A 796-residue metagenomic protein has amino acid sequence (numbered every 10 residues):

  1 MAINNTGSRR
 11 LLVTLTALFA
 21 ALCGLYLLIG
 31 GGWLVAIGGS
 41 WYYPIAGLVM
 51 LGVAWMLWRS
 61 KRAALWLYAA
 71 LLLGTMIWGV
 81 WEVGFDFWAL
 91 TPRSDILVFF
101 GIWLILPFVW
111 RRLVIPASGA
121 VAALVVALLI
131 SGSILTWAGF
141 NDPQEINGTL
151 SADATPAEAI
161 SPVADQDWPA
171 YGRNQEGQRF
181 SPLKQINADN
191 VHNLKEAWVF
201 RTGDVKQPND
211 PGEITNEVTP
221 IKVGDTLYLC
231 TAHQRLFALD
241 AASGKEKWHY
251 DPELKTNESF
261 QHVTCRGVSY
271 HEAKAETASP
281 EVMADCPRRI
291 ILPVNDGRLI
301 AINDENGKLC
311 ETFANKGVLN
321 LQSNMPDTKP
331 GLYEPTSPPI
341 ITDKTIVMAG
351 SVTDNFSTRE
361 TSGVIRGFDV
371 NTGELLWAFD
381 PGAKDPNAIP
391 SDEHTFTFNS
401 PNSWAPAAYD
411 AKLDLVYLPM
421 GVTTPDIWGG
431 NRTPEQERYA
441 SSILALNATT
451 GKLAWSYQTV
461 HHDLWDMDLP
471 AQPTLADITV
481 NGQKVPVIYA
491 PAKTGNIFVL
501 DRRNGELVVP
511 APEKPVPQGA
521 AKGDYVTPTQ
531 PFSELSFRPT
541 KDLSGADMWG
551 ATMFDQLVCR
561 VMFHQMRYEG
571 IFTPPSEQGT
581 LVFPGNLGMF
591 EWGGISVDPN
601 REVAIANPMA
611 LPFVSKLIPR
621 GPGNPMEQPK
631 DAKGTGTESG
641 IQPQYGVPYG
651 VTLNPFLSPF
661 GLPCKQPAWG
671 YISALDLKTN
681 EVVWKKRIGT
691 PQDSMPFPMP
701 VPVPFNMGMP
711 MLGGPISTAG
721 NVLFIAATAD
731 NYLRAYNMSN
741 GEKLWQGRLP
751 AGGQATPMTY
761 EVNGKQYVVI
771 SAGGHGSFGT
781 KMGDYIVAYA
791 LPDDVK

Functional and structural regions predicted by a protein language model:
M1-T149: Topology signature of small-to-medium multi-pass alpha-helical membrane proteins
F99-P116, A120-P143, A241-E246, T264-H271 (+5 more regions): Hydrophobic or amphipathic alpha-helical targeting/insertion segments
S133-P182, T529-R538, L543-F554, G636-E638: N-terminal pre-domain segments of enzymes
L135-D165, N187-V191, E196, F200 (+4 more regions): N-terminal amphipathic, basic-rich helices that act as targeting or association modules
W168-G172, E213-H233, F260-R298, G331-T358 (+10 more regions): Repeat-blade elements of multi-bladed beta-propeller folds
Q175-S181, D204-D210, F237, D426-I427 (+1 more regions): Short, solvent-exposed loop/turn elements at domain surfaces
H192-V205, L236-E258, H262, H271-E276 (+11 more regions): Extracytoplasmic/lumenal domain signature
R502, P574-P575, T580-P612, L617-P619: Segments forming glycine/polar-rich beta-alpha architectures that bind adenosine-containing cofactors
